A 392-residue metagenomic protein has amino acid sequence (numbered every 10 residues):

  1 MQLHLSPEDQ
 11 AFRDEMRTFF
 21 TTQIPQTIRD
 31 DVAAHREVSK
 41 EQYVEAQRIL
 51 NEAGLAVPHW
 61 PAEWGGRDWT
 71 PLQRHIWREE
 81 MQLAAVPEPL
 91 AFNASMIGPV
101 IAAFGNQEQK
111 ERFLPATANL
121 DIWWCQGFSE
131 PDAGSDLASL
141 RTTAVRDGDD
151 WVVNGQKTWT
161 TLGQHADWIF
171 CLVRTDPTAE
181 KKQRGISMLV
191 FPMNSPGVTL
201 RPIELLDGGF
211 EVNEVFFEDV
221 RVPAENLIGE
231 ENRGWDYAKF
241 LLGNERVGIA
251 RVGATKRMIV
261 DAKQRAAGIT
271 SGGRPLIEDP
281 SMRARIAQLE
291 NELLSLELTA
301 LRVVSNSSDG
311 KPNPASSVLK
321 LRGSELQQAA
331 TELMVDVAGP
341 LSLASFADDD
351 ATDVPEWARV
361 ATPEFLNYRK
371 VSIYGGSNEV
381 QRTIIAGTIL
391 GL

Functional and structural regions predicted by a protein language model:
L5, V198-L296, V371, G387: Glycine-rich beta->alpha junctions and the first turn(s) of the following alpha-helix
I24, L72, I76-W77, M96 (+4 more regions): Glycine-rich phosphate/cofactor-binding loops in nucleotide/flavin-utilizing enzymes
I28-E37, S271-P280, L294-T352: C-terminal helix-coil-helix/basic helical segment that borders enzyme active sites and/or dimer interfaces and provides
N51-D121, L162-W168, L293, S307-A315 (+3 more regions): Internal helix-loop-helix
L120-F128, L172: A short, Trp-centered hydrophobic/proline-enriched beta-strand micro-motif
A133-S135, T158-G163, L206-D207, K370-S377: Glycine-rich phosphate/pyrophosphate-binding beta-alpha loops
T142-V145: A structural signal for short hydrophobic beta-strand segments in well-ordered beta-sheet cores
D149, N154-R201: A short core secondary-structure module
